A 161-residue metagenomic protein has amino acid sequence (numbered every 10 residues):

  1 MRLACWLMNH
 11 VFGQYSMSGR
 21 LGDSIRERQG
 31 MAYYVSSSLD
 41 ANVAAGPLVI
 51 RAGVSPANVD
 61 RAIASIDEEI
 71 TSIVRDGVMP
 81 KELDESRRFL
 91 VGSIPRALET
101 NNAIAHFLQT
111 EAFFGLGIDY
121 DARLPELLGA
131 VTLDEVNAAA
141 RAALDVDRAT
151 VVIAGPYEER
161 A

Functional and structural regions predicted by a protein language model:
M1, N58-A62, R160-A161: Short, conserved charged micro-motifs
M1-S18: His/Glu-based metal-binding/catalytic segments typifying zinc-dependent metallopeptidases
N9, G22-A130, R148-G155: M16 family metallopeptidases and their MPP-like homologs
Q14, S93-A97, A143: Histidine kinase transmitter module recognition
L133-A161: Proteolytic maturation boundary segments
